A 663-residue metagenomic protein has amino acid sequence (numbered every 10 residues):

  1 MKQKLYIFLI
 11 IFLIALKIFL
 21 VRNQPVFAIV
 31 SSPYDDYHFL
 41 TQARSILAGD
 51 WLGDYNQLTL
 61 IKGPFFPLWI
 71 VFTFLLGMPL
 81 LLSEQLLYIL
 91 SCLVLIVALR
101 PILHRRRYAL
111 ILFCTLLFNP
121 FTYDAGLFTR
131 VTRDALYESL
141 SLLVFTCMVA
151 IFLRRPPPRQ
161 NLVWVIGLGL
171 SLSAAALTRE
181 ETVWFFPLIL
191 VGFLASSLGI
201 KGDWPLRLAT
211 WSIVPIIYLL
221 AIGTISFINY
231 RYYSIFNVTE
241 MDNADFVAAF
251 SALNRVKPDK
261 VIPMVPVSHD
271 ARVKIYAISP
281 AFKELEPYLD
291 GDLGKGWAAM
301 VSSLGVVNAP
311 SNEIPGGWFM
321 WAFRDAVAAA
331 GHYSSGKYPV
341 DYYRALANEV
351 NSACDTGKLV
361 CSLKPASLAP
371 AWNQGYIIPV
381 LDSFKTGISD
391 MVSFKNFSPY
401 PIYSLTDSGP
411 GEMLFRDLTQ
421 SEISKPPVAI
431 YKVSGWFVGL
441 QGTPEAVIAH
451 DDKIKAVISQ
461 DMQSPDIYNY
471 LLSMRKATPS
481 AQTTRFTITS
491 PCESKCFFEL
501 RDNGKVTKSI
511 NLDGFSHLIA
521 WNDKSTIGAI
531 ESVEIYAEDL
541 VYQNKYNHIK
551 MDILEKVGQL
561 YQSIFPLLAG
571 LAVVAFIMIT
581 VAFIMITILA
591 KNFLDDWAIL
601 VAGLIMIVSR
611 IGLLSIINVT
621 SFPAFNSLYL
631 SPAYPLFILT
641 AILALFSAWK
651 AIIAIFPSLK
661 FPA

Functional and structural regions predicted by a protein language model:
M1-V21, A209-I213, M585-I599, I653-A663: Start-transfer (signal-anchor) and selected internal transmembrane alpha helices of multi-pass inner/ER membrane
K2-S32, P120, I217-F227, I607-R610: Transmembrane signal-anchor helices characteristic of membrane glycosylation enzymes that use polyprenol
Q24-Q42, W51-W69: Extracytoplasmic catalytic/substrate-binding loops of multi-pass membrane glycan-assembly enzymes
A28-L40, V214-S389, S393: Juxtamembrane membrane-water interface segments immediately following transmembrane helices in multi-pass
L76-E84, Y342-I430, Y536-G603: Membrane-interface anchor segments at the N-terminal boundary of transmembrane helices in multi-pass membrane enzymes
L80-R105, L117, L143-C147: Transmembrane-helix motifs of polytopic, lipid-linked glycan transferases
W164-R179, Y218-I225: Membrane-interface alpha helices of multi-pass inner-membrane proteins
I423-L540: Basic, ligand-binding patches in group-transfer machinery, especially extracytoplasmic/periplasmic segments
